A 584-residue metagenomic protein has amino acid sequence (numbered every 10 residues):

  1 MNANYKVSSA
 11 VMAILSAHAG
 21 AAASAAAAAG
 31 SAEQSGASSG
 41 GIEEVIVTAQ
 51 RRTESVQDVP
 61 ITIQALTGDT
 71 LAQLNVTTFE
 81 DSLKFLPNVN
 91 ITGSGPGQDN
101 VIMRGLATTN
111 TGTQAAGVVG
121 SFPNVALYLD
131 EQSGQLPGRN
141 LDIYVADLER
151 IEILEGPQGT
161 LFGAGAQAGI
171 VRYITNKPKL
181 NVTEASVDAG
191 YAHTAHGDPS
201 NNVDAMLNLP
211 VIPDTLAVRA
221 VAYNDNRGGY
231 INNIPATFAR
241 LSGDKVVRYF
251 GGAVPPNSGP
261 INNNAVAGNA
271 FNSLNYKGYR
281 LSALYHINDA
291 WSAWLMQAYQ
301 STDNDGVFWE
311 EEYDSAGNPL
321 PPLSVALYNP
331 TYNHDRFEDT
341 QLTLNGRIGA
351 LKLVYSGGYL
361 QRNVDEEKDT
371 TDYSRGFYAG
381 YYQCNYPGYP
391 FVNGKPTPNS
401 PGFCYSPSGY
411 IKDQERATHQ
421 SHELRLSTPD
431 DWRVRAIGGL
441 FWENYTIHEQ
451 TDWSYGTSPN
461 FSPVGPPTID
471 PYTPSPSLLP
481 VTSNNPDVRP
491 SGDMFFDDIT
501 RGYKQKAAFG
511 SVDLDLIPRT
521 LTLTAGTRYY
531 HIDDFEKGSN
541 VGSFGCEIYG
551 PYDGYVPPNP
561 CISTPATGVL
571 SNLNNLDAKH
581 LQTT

Functional and structural regions predicted by a protein language model:
M1-L74, E80-L86, D289: N-terminal Sec signal peptide and the immediately downstream disordered periplasmic leader that contains the TonB box
E44, F79, N100-I102, A115-A116 (+3 more regions): N-terminal periplasmic accessory domains that precede and gate Gram-negative outer-membrane beta-barrel machines
T48, E80, K84-Q132: Extracytoplasmic beta-strand/coil segments of soluble accessory domains associated with Gram-negative outer-membrane
A115-G120, N124-E155, A205, R248: Short acidic/polar hinge/loop motifs at secondary-structure boundaries that mediate gating or recognition
A195-D305, R336-E338, R416-H422, S427-E443 (+3 more regions): Transmembrane beta-barrel wall of Gram-negative outer-membrane proteins
Y230-A270, D305-Y328, D369-K412, D452-D498 (+1 more regions): Solvent-exposed loop segments that connect transmembrane elements
G259-I437, E443-T451: Outer-membrane beta-barrel domain signature, strongest for Gram-negative TonB-dependent receptors and also present
R336-V364, S406-I548, I562, N572-T584: Face-selective signature of the C-terminal outer-membrane beta-barrel domain
